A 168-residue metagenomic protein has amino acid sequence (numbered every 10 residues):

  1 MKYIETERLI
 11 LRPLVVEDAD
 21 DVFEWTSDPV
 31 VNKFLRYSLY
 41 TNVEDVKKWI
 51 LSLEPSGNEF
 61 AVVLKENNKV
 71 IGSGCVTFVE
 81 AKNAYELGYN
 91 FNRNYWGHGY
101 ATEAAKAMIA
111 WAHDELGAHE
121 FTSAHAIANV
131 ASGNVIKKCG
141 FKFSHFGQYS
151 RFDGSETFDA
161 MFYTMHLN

Functional and structural regions predicted by a protein language model:
M1-V30, E59, V63-N168: Acyl-donor (CoA/ACP) binding surface of acyl/acetyltransferases
V30-I50: Conserved GNAT-fold acetyl-CoA-binding loop/helix
L51-S56: Short loop/turn motifs at secondary-structure junctions and domain boundaries
